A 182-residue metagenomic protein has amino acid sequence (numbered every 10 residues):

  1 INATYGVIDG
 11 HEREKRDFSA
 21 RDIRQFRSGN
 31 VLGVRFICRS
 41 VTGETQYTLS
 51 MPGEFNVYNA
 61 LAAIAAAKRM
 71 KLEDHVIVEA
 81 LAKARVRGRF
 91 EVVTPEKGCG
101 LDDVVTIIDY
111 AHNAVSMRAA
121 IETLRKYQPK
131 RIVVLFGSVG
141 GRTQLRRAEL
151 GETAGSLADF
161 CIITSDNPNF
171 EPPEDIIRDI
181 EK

Functional and structural regions predicted by a protein language model:
I1-I8, K15-S19: Active-site regions of enzymes building and remodeling cell-envelope glycoconjugates
V7, V139, D166-P168: Short, ordered loop/turn segments at secondary-structure junctions
H11-E14, R142-L145, N169-E174: Short, charged/polar "capping" segments at the starts of alpha-helices and the immediately preceding loops
E12-R16, T94-E96: Glycine/charge-rich, flexible interdomain linkers and switch-proximal surface loops that mediate coupling
D17-S19, G88, P173-I176: Short secondary-structure transition/capping segments
R21-F26: A conserved short coil-to-beta-strand element within the FAD-binding core of flavoproteins
S28-F36, S40-F160: Nucleotide phosphate-binding/pyrophosphate-handling subdomain across enzymes that bind or process nucleotide phosphates
D103-V105, G151-K182: C-terminal helical cap/extension that packs against the catalytic core of soluble nucleotide-cofactor enzymes
